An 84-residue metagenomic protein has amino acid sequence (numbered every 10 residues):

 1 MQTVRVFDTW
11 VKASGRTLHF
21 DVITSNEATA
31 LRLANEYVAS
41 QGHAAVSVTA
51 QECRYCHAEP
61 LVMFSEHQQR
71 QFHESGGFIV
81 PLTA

Functional and structural regions predicted by a protein language model:
M1-T17: Short, charged/polar N-terminal "headpieces" of proteins
Q2-R5, R32, H67: Alpha-helical structural elements
K12-S14, S25-E27, A84: Generic structural motif
T17-H43: Short, flexible N-terminal segments of the mature chain
Y37-A84: Acidic, low-complexity intrinsically disordered segments
